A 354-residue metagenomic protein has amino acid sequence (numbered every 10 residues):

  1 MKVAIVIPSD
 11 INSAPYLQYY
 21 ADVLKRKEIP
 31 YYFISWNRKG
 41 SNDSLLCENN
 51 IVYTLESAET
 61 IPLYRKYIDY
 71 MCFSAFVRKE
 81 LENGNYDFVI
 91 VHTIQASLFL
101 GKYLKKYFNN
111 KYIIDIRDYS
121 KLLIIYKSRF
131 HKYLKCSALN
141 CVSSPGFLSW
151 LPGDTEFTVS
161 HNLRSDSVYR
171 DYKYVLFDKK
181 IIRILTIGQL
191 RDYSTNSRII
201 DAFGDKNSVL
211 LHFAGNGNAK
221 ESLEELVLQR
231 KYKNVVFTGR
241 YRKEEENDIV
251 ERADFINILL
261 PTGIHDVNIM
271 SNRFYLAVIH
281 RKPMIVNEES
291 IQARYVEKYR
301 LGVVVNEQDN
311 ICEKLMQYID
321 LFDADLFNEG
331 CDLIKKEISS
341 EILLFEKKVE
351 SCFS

Functional and structural regions predicted by a protein language model:
M1-G40, G84, L139, D201-D205: N-terminal subdomain of nucleotide-sugar transferases
V6, C141, V175-T195, I199-K206 (+2 more regions): Conserved donor-binding/catalytic core segment of Leloir-type glycosyltransferases
D10-N12, V23-M71: N-terminal strand-loop element at the rim of the active site of nucleotide-sugar-dependent glycosyltransferases
D22, S74-K79, L98-K102, K106-Y107 (+2 more regions): Membrane-proximal helix-turn-helix segments that form the acceptor-binding/catalytic region of lipid-linked
K121, K135-K179: Donor nucleotide-sugar binding/catalytic pocket of nucleotide-sugar-dependent glycosyltransferases
S194, E244-I249, I256-L276, I285-R294: Nucleotide-sugar-dependent
E221-D248: Nucleotide-activated donor-binding/catalytic signature segment of Leloir-type glycosyltransferases, i.e., the conserved
N306-E313, I319-S354: A charged, aromatic-enriched C-terminal amphipathic alpha-helix characteristic of glycosyltransferases across folds
